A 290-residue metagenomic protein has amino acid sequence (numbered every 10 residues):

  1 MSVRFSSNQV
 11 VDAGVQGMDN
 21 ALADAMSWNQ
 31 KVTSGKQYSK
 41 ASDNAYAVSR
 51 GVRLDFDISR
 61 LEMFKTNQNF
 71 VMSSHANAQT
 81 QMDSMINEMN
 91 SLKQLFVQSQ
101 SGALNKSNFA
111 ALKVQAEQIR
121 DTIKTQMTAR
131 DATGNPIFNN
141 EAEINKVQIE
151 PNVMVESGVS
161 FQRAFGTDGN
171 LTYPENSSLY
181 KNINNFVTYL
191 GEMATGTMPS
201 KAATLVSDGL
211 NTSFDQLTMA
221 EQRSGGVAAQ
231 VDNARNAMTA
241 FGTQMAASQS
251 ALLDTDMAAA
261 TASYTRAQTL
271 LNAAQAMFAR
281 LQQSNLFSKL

Functional and structural regions predicted by a protein language model:
M1-F138, G191-L290: Amphipathic alpha-helical polymerization modules
E143-M198: Cysteine-poor, low-complexity segments in flexible/peripheral regions
